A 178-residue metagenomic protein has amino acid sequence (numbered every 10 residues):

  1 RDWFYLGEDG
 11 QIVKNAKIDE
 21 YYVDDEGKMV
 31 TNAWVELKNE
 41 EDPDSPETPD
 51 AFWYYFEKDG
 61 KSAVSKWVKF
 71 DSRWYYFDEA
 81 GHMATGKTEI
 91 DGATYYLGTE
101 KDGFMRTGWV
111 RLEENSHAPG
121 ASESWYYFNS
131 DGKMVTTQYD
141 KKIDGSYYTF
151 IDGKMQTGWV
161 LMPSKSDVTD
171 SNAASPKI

Functional and structural regions predicted by a protein language model:
R1-I178: Extracellular adhesion/carbohydrate-binding repeat motifs centered on closely spaced tryptophans
